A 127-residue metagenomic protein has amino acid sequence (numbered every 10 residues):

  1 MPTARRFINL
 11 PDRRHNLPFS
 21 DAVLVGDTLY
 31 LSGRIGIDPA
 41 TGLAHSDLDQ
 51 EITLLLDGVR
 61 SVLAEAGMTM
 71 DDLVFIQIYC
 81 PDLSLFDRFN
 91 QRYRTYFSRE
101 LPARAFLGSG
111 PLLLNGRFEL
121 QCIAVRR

Functional and structural regions predicted by a protein language model:
M1-D57, S61-V74, C80-R127: N-terminal presequence-like segments and the immediate start of the first folded domain
